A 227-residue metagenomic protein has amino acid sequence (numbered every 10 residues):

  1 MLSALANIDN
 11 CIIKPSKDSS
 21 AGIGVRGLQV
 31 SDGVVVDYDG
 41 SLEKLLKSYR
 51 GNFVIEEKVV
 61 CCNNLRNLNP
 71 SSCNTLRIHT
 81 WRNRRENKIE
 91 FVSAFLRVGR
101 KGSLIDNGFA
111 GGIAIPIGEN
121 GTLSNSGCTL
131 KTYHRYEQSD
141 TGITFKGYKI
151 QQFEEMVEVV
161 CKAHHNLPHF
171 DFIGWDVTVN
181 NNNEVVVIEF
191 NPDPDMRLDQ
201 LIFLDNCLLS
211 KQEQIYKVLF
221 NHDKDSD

Functional and structural regions predicted by a protein language model:
M1-L76, W81: Active-site nucleotide/adenylate-binding loops and adjacent lid/helix of ATP-dependent enzymes
I8-N10, C73-R77, F91, F172-G174 (+1 more regions): Extracellular structured ligand-interaction cores
I12, S41, V54, R77 (+3 more regions): Short, hydrophobic/aromatic alpha-helical segments in well-folded domains
D18, R85-E86, N182: Short strand-connecting beta-turns/loops that link adjacent beta-strands
S20-G24, K88, G102, M196-R197: Short catalytic/ligand-binding loop motif for oxyanion handling, primarily in non-cytosolic enzymes, centered on
V34-L45, C61, N67-N69, C73-M156: ATP-dependent carboxylate/phosphate-activation module, predominantly the ATP-grasp catalytic core and closely related
I78-T80, D176-V179: Active-site and channel-lining beta-strand-loop segments that bind or position nucleotide-derived/phosphorylated
Y133-C161, H165-F172, V179-D227: C-terminal active-site "lid" helix and adjoining low-complexity regulatory extension at the edge of ATP-using catalytic
